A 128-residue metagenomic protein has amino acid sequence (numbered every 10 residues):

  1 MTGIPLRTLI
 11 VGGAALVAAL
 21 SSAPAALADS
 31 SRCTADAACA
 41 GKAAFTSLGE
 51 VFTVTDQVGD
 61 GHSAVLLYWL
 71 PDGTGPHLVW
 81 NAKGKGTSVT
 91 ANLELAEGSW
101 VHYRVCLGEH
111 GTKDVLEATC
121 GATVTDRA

Functional and structural regions predicted by a protein language model:
M1-K42: N-terminal prepro-regions of secreted/extracellular proteins
L27-A128: Post-signal peptide N-terminal regions of Sec-secreted extracellular proteins
